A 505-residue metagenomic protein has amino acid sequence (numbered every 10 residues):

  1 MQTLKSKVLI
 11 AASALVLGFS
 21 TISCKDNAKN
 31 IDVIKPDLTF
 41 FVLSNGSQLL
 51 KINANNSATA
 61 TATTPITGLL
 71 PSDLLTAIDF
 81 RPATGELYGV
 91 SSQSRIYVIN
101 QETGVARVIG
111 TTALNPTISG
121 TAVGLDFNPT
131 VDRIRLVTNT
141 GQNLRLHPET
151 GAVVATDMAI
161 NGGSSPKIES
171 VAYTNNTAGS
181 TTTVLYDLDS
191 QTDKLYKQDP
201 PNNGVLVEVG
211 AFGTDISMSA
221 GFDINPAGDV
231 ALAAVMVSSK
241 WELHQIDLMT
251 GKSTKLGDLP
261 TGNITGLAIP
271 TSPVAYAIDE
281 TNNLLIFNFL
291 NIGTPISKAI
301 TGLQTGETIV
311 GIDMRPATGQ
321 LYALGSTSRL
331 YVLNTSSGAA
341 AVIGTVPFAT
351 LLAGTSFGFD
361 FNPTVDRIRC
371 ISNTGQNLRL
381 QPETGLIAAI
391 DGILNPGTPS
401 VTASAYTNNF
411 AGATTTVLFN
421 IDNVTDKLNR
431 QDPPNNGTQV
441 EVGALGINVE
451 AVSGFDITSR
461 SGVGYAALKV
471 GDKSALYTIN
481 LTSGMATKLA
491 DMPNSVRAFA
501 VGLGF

Functional and structural regions predicted by a protein language model:
M1-A11: Bacterial N-terminal signal peptides that target proteins for export
A14-V42: Bacterial Sec-dependent N-terminal signal peptides
D26-K35, T76-T84, T117-V131, S164-T181 (+7 more regions): Structural signature of eukaryotic scaffold interfaces centered on beta-propeller domains
L38-L43, E86-G89, Y97, R133-L136 (+10 more regions): Conserved beta-propeller blade signature
G46-I52, R95-N100, Q142-H147, T192-D199 (+6 more regions): Structural motif
A54-S57, N100-G104, H147-G151, D199-N203 (+6 more regions): Short loop/turn segments that connect beta-strands within beta-propeller blades
T61-L70, V105-P116, V153-G162, V205-T214 (+6 more regions): A short beta-strand motif characteristic of beta-propeller blades
E242, L248-S272, L481-F505: Blade-level signature of beta-propeller repeat domains, shared across WD40, Kelch, NHL, RCC1 and BNR/Asp-box propellers
